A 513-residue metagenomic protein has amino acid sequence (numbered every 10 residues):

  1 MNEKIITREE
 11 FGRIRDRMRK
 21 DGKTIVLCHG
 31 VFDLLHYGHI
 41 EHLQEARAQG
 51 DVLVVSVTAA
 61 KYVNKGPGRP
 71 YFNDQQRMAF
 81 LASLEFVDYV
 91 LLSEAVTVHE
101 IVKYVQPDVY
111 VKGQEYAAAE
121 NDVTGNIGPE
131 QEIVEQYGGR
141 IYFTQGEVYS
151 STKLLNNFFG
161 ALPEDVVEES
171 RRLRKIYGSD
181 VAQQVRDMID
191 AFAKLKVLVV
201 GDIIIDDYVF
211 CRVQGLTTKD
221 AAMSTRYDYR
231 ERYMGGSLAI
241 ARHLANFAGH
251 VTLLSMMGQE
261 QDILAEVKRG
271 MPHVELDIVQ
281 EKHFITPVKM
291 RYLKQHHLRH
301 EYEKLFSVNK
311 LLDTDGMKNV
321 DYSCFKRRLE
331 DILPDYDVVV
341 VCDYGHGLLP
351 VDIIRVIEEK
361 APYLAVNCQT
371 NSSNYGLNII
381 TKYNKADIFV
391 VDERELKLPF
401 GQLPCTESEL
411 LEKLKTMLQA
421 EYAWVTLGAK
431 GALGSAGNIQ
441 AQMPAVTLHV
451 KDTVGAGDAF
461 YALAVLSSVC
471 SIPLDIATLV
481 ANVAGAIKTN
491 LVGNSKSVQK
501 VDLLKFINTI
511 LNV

Functional and structural regions predicted by a protein language model:
M1-K175, I507: Nucleotidyltransferase catalytic core that binds NTPs
M1-K23, R174-Q214: Positively charged, low-complexity intrinsically disordered leader regions
R8-R13, D335, C342, L349-K385 (+1 more regions): Conserved phosphate-binding/catalytic region of the ribokinase-like
C28-H39, V200, S224-M234: Short, glycine-rich nucleotide/cofactor-binding loops
H36-V52, R232-F247, I353: Histidine-anchored nucleotide/phosphate-binding helix
V52-T58, K112-Q114, T252-M257, L364-C368 (+1 more regions): Short internal beta-strands
D206-V338, K360, Q499-V513: Conserved N-terminal subdomain of the carbohydrate kinase-like
Q214-A222, V288-L312, V320-K326, D337-E409: Conserved beta-alpha-beta core of the PfkB/ribokinase-like small-molecule kinase fold
